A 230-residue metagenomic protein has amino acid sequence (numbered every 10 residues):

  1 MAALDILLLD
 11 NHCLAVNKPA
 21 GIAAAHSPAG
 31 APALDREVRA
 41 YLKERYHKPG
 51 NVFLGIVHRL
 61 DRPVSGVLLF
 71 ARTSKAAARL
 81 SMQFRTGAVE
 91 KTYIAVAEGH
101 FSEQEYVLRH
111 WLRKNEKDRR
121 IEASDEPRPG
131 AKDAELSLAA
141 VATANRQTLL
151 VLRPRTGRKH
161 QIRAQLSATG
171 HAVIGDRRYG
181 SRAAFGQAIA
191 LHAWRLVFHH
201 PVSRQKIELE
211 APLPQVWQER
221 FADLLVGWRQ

Functional and structural regions predicted by a protein language model:
M1-Q230: RNA pseudouridine synthases
